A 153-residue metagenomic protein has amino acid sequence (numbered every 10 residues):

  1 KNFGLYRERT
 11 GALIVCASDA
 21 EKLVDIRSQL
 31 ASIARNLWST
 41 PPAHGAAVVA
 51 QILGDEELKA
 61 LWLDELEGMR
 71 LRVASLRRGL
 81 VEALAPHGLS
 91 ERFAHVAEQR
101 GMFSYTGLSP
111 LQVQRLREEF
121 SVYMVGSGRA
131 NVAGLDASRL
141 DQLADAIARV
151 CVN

Functional and structural regions predicted by a protein language model:
K1-D25: Active-site PLP attachment segment
G4-Y6, P42, V73, S109: Active-site-proximal structural scaffolding
C16-A20, G54-L58, P86, R149 (+1 more regions): Short, well-ordered loop/turn and helix-capping segments at boundaries between secondary-structure elements and domains
R27-A46, I52-V81: Structural signature of PLP-dependent enzymes
P42-A43, H95-E98, M124: A structural signal for short secondary-structure junctions
L61-E119: Conserved PLP-binding catalytic core of the aspartate aminotransferase-like
E82-P86, L108-N153: PLP-dependent enzyme catalytic core of the Aspartate aminotransferase-like
